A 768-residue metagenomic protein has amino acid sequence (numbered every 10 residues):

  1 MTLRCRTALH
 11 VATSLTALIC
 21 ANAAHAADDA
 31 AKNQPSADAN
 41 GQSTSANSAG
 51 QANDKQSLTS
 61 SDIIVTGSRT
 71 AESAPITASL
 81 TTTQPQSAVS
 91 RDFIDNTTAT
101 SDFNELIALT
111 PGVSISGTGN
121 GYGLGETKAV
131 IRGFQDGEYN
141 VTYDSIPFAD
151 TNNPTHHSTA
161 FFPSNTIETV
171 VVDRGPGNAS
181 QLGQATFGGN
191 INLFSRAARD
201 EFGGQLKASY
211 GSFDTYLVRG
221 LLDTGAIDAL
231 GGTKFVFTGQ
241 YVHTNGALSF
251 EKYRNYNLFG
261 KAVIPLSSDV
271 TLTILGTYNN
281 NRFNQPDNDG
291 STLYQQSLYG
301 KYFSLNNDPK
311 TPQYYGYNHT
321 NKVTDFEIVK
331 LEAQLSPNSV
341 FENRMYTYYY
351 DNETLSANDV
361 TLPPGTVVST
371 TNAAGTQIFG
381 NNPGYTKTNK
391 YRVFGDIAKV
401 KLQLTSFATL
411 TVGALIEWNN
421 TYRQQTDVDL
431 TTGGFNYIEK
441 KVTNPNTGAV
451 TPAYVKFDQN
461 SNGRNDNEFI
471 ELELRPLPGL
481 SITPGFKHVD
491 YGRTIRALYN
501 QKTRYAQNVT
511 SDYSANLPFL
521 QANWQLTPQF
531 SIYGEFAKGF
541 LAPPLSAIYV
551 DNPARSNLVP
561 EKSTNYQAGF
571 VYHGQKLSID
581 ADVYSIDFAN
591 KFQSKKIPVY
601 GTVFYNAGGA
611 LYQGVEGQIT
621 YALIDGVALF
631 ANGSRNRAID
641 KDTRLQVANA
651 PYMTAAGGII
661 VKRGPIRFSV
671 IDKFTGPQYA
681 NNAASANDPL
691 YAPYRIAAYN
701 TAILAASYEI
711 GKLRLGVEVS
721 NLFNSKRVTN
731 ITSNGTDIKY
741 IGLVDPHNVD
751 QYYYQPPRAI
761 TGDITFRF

Functional and structural regions predicted by a protein language model:
Q34, S43, A88, K128-P176: Periplasmic plug
S61-T97, K128: N-terminal periplasmic "start-of-domain" segments of outer-membrane beta-barrel proteins
E72, D95, D102-P147, E168: Extracytoplasmic beta-strand/coil segments of soluble accessory domains associated with Gram-negative outer-membrane
F161-K207, R767: A beta-strand signature from Gram-negative outer-membrane beta-barrel systems, especially the internal plug domain
G203-Q205, S209-H243, L248-D287, N318-N338 (+2 more regions): Transmembrane beta-barrel wall of Gram-negative outer-membrane proteins
E332-Q334, S339-N358, Q525, S531-A537 (+3 more regions): Membrane-embedded beta-barrel scaffold of Gram-negative outer-membrane proteins
L477-I482, S585-D587, F604-S685, A759 (+1 more regions): Gram-negative outer-membrane beta-barrel transporters
Y584, A589, L629, G676-A683 (+1 more regions): C-terminal beta-signal and adjacent terminal beta-strands/loops of Gram-negative outer-membrane beta-barrel proteins
